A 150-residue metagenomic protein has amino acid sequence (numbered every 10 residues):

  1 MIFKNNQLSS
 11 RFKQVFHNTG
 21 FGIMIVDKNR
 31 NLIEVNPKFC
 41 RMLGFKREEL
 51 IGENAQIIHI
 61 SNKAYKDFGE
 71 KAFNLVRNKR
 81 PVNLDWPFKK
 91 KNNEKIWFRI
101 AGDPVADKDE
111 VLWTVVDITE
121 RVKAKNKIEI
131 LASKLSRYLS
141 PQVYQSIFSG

Functional and structural regions predicted by a protein language model:
M1-R11, V116-N126: PAS-associated C-terminal cap
N6-I25: Sensory modules in modular signal-transduction proteins
N29-N31, R41: PAS/PAS-like sensory domains across diverse signaling proteins
L32-I33, K95: Conserved hydrophobic beta-strand signature of PAS-family and PAS-like sensory domains
P37, E49-K63: PAS-family sensory/regulatory domains
N62-E94, A101: Terminal output helix/cap of sensory domains in signal transduction proteins
R99-T114: Short loop/turn elements at sensory-signaling interfaces that couple input to output
I118-G150: Regulatory cytosolic signal-relay segments
